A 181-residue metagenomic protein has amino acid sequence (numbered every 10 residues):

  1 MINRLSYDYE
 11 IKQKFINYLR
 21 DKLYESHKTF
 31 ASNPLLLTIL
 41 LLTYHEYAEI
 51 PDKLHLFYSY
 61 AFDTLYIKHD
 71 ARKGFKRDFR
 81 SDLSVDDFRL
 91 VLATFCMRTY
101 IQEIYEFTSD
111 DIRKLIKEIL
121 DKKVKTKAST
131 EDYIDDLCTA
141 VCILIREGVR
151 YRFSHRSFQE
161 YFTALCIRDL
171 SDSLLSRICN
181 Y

Functional and structural regions predicted by a protein language model:
M1-Y151, R156-Q159, C166-Y181: Extended hydrophobic
